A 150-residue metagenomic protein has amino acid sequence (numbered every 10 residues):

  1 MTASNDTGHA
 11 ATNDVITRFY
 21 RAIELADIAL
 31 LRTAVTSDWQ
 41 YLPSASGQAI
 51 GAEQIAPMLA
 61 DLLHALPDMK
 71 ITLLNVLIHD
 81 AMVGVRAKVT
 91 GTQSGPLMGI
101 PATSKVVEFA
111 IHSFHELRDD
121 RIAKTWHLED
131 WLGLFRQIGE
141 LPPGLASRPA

Functional and structural regions predicted by a protein language model:
M1-A150: C-terminal and inter-domain tail/linker signature
